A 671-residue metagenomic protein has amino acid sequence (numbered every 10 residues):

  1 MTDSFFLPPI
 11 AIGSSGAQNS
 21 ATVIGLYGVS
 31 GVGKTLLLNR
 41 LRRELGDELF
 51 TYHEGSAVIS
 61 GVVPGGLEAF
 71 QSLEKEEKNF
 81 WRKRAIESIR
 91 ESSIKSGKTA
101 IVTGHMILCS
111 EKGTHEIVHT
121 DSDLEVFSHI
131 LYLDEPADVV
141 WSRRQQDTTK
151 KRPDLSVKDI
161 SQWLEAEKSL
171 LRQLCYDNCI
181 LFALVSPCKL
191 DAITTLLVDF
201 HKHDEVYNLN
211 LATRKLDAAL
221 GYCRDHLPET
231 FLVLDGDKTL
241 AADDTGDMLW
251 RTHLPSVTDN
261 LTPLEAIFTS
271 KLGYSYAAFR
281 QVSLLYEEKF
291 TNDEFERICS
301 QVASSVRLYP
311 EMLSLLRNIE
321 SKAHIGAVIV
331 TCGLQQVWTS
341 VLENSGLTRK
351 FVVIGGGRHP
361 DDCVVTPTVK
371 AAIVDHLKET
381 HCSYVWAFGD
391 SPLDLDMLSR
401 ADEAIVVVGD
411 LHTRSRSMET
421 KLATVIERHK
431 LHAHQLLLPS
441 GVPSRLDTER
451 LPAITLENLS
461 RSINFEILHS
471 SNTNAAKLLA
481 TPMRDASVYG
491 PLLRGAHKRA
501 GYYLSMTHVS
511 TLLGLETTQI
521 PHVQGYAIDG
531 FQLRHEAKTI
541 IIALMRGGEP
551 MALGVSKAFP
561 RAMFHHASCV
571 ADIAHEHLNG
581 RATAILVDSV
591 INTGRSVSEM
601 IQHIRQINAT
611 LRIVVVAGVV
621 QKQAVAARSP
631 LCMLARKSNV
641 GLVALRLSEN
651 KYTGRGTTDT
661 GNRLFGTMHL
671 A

Functional and structural regions predicted by a protein language model:
T2-N19, R43, V157-G236, D247 (+1 more regions): Non-catalytic pre-domain segments flanking phosphatase-related domains
G31: Walker A (P-loop) phosphate-binding loop of P-loop NTPases
K34: Conserved lysine of the Walker
T51-H115: ATP-dependent small-molecule kinase phosphotransfer cores that center on conserved nucleotide phosphate-binding segments
G104-T148: ATP-dependent NMP and nucleoside kinases share a basic, alpha-helical "lid"
A212-D361: Alpha-helical substrate-recognition element adjacent to the catalytic core
D243, T331, C382-L431: Acidic, Mg2+-coordinating phosphoryl-transfer loop and its flanking beta/alpha structural elements, shared across
E427-A671: PRPP-associated nucleotide enzymes
